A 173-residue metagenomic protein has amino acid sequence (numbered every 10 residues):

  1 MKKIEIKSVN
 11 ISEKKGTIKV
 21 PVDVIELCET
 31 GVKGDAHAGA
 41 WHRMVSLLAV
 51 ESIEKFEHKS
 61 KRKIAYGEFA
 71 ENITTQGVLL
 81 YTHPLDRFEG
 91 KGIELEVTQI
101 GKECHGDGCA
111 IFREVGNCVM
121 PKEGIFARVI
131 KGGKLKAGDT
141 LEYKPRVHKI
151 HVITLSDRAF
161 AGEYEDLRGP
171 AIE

Functional and structural regions predicted by a protein language model:
M1-H148, F160: Metal-cofactor-dependent catalytic cores
H148-E173: Glycine-rich phosphate/diphosphate-binding loop of Rossmann-like nucleotide-binding domains
